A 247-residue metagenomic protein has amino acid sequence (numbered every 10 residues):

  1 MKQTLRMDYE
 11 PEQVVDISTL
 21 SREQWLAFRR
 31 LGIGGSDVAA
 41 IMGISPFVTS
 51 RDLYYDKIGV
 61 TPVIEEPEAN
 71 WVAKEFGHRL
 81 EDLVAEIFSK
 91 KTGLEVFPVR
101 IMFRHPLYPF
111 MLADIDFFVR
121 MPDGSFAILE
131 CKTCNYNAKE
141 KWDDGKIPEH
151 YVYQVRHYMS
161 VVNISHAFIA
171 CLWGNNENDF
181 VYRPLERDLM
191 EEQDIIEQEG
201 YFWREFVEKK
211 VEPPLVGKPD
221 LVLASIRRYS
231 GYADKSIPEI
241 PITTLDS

Functional and structural regions predicted by a protein language model:
M1-S247: Accessory terminal regions of nucleic-acid processing enzymes
